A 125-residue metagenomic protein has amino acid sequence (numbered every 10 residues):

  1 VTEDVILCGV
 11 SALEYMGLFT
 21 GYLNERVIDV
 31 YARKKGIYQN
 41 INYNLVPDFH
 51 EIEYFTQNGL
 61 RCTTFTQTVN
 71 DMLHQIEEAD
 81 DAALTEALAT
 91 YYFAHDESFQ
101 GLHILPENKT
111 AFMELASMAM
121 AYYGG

Functional and structural regions predicted by a protein language model:
V1-C62, D71, E78-I104: Short gly/ser-rich loop at a beta-strand->alpha-helix junction or flexible surface loop bordering the NTP-binding
T68, Q75, A87, L115-M118: Charge-rich, solvent-exposed alpha-helical interaction surfaces
Q100-G125: Structured mid-to-C-terminal alpha-helical surface segments
